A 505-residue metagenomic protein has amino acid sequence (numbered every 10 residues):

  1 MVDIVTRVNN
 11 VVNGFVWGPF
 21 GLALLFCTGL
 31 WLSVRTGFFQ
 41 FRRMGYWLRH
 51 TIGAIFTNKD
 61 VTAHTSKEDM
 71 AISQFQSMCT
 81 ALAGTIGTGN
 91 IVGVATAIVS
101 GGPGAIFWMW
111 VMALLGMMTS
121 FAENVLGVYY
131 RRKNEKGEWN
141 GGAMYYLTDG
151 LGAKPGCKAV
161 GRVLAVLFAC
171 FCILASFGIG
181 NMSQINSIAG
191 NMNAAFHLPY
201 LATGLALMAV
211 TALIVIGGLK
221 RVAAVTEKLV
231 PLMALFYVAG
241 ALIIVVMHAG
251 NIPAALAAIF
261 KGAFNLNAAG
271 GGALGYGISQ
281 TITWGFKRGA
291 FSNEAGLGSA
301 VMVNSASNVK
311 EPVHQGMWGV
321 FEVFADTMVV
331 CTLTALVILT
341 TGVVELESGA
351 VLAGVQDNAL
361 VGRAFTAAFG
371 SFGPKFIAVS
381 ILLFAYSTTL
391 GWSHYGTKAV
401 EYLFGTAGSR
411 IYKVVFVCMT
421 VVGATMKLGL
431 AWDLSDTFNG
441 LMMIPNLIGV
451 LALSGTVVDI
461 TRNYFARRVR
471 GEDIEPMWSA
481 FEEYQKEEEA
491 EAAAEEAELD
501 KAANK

Functional and structural regions predicted by a protein language model:
M1-G84, T88, V99-A105, G116 (+2 more regions): N-terminal alpha-helical transmembrane segments of multi-pass membrane transport and channel/translocase proteins
I4-V5, R35-Q40, N90-V94, S176-A189 (+5 more regions): Transmembrane helix-loop junctions in multi-pass membrane proteins
L24-R49, L164, F168, I185-M192 (+3 more regions): Membrane-interface loop-to-helix entry segments
L32-S33, M112-G137, T148-N186, G190-I214 (+1 more regions): Helix-loop-helix module between adjacent transmembrane segments
F38-I72, T96-I106, W110, M118-A159 (+5 more regions): Flexible loop linkers connecting adjacent transmembrane helices in multi-pass alpha-helical membrane transporters
K59-I98, L126-Y129, E135-L151, I173 (+1 more regions): Alpha-helical membrane segments and immediately flanking helix-loop junctions that form or couple to the substrate/ion
K67-A71, G102-V111, D149, A153-V166 (+3 more regions): Membrane-interface alpha-helices at helix entry/exit sites of multi-pass transporters
E123-K136, L242-A258, L266, G270-A273 (+2 more regions): Extracellular/periplasmic helix-exit of transmembrane alpha-helices
